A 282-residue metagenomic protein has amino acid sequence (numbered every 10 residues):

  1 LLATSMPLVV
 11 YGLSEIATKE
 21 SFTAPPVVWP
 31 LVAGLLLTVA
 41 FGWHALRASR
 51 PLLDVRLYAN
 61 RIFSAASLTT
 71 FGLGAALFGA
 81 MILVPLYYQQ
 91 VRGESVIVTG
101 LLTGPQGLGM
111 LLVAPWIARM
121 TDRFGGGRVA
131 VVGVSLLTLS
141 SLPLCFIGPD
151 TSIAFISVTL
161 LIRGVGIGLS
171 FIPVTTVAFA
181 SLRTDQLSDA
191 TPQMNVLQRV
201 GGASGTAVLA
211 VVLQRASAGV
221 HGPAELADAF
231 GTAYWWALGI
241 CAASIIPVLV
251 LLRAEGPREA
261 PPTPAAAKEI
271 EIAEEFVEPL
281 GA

Functional and structural regions predicted by a protein language model:
L1-S5, W29-L37, T232-V250: Symmetry-related core transmembrane helices of the 12-TM Major Facilitator Superfamily/SLC fold
L2, M6, Y11, K19-P30 (+4 more regions): Transmembrane core module of solute transporters
S14-V27, S95, Q214-G239: A membrane-interface helix-boundary motif in multi-pass transporters
T38-W43, L142-F146, V211, R215 (+1 more regions): Membrane-embedded alpha-helical segments of multi-pass transporters/permeases
W43-L52, P149, L249-A260: Helix-loop junctions on the cytosolic side of multi-pass membrane transporters, especially the intracellular loop
A76-M81, L136-L139, S204-L213, P247: Hydrophobic alpha-helical transmembrane segments that constitute the membrane-spanning cores of multi-pass membrane
L86, I156-E225, T232: Small-residue-rich alpha-helical segments with characteristic i,i+4
L251-A282: Intrinsic disorder in cytosolic terminal tails and internal cytosolic loops of multi-pass membrane transporters
